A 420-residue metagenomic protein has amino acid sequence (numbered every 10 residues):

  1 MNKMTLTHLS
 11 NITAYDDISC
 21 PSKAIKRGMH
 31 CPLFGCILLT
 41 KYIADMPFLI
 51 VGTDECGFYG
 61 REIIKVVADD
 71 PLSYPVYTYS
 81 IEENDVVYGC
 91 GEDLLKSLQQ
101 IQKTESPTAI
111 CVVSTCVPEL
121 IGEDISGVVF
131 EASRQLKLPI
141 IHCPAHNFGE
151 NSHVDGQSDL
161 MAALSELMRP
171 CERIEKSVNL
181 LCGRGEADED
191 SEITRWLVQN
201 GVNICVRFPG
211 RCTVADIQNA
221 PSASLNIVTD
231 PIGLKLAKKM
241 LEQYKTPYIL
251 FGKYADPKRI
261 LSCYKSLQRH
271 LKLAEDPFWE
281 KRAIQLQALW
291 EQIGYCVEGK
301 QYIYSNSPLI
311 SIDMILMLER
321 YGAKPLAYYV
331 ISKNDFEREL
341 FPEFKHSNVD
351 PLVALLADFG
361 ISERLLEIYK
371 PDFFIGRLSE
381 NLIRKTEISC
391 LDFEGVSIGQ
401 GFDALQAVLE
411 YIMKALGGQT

Functional and structural regions predicted by a protein language model:
M1-T420: An N-terminal assembly and electron-transfer interface module characteristic of large anaerobic redox and radical
